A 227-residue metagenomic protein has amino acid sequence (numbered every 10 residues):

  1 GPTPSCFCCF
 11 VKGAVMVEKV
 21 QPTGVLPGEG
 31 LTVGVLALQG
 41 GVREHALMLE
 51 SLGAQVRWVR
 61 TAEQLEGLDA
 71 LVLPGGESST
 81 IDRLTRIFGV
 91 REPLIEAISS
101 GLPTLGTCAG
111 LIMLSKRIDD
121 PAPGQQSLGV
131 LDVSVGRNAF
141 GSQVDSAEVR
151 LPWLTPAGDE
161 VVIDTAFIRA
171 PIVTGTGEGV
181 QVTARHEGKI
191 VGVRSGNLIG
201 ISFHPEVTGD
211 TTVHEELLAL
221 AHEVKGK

Functional and structural regions predicted by a protein language model:
G1-S100, T211-K227: N-terminal beta1-alpha1 cap of cysteine-dependent amidohydrolase-like domains
V15-G24, R137-D145, V149-K227: Amide-donor transfer/coupling interface in amidating biosynthetic enzymes
G30, L68, S100-L102, Q125-Q126 (+3 more regions): Short coil/turn connectors at secondary-structure junctions
L38, T107-A109, L131, R169 (+1 more regions): A secondary-structure boundary/capping signal
Q55-R57, T104, L198: Hydrophobic anchor at the start of a short beta-strand that flanks the dinucleotide cofactor-binding loop
E66-L68, S115, T155: Short secondary-structure boundary/hinge segments and terminal tails
L73, G106, I201: Redox-cofactor binding/interface segments in oxidoreductases and associated redox assembly factors
S78-P152: Cysteine-nucleophile active-site neighborhood
